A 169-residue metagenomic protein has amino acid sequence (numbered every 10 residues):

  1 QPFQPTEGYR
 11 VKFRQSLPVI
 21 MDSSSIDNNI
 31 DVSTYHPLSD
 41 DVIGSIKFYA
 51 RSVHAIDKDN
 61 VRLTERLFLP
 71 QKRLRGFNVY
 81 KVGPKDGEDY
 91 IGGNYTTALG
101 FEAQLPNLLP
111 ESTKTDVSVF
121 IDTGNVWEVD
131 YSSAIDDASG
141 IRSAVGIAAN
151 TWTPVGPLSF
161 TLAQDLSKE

Functional and structural regions predicted by a protein language model:
Q1-P2, I147-A149: Structured alpha-helical segments in the cores of large, soluble enzyme domains
Q1-T115, V119-T123, W127-V129: C-terminal outer-membrane beta-barrel translocator/porin domains of Gram-negative envelope proteins and their
K12-S16, A144, N150: Secondary-structure boundary/capping motif
V42, F48, S52-H54, R73 (+1 more regions): Predominantly the C-terminal beta-signal and adjacent terminal strand-loop region of outer-membrane beta-barrel
L105, T123-W127, A149-P157, Q164: Short leucine-rich amphipathic alpha-helical surface patches
T113-V117, I141-V145, T153-L158: A short pocket-lining beta-strand/turn micro-motif at the edge of beta-sheets
I121-D136, L166-K168: C-terminal beta-signal and adjacent terminal beta-strands/loops of Gram-negative outer-membrane beta-barrel proteins
S132-A148: A short alpha/beta connector and helix-capping loop motif
